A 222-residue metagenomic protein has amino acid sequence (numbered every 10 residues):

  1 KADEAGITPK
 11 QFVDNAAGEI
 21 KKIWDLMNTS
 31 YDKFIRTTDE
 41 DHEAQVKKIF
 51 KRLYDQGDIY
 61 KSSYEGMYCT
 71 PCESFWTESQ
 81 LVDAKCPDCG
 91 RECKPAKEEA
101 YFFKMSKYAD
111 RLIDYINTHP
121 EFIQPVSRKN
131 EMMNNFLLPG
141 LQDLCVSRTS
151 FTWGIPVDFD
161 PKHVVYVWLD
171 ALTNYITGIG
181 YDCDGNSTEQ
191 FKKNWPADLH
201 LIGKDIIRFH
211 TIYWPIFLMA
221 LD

Functional and structural regions predicted by a protein language model:
K1-Q124: N-terminal, positively charged nucleic-acid-binding surface of large information/translation enzymes
R36, D41-Q45, P71, C89 (+1 more regions): Structured secondary-structure scaffolds
